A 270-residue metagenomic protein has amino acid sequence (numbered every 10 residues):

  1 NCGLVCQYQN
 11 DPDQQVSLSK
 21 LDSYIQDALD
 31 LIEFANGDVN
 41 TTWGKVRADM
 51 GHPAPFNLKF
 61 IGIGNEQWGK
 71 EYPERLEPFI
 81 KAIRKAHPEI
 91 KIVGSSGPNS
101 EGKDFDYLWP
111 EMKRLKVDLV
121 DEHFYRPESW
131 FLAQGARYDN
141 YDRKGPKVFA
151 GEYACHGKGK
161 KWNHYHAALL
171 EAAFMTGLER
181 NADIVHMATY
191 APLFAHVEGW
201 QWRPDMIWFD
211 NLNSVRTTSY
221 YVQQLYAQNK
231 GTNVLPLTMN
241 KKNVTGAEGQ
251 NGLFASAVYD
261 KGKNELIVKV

Functional and structural regions predicted by a protein language model:
N1-L115, Y125-S129: Substrate-binding cleft and catalytic face of glycoside hydrolase catalytic domains, especially the flexible beta-alpha
K20-S23, P53-F60, N163-L170, G199 (+3 more regions): Secondary-structure capping and boundary motifs in well-ordered enzyme cores
A48-F56, D139-Y141, V258-G262: Surface-exposed acidic, glycine-flexible loop patches that form ligand/cofactor-binding and adhesion interfaces
K81-A82, P88-K91, W109-M112, D118-N229 (+1 more regions): Catalytic-core region of carbohydrate-active enzymes that cleave or remodel glycosidic bonds
N99, A191-H196, T238-V244: A glycine-rich phosphate-binding loop feature that marks nucleotide/adenosyl-phosphate handling sites
K103-F105, S129-A136, Q250-G252, S256: Flexible, glycine/threonine-enriched loop-and-boundary segments that flank and lead into catalytic domains of large
V234-L253: Edge strands and adjacent loops of beta-rich recognition modules
Q250-V270: Carbohydrate-binding surface patches
